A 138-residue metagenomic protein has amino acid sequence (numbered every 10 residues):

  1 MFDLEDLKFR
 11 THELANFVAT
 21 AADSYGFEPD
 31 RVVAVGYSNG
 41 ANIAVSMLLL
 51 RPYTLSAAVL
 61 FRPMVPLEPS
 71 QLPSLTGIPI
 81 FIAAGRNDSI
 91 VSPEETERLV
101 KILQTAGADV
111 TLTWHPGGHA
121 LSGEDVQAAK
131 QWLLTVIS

Functional and structural regions predicted by a protein language model:
M1-R31: Serine-hydrolase catalytic machinery in alpha/beta-hydrolase-like enzymes
A22, D30-T76: Primarily recognizes the serine-hydrolase "nucleophile elbow" in alpha/beta-hydrolase and SGNH/GDSL folds
S38, R86, P116: Residue-level signal for short, function-critical loop segments
V65-S70, I90, L121-G123: A short beta-to-alpha transition loop/helix N-cap that caps and shapes the active-site region
L75-I80, A106: Short, proline-enriched alpha-helix->beta-strand connector loops that line the catalytic pocket of alpha/beta-hydrolase
F81-A84, D88: Short beta-strand/loop motif that positions the catalytic acidic residue of the alpha/beta-hydrolase fold
E97-S138: C-terminal catalytic histidine-bearing segment of alpha/beta-hydrolase fold enzymes
